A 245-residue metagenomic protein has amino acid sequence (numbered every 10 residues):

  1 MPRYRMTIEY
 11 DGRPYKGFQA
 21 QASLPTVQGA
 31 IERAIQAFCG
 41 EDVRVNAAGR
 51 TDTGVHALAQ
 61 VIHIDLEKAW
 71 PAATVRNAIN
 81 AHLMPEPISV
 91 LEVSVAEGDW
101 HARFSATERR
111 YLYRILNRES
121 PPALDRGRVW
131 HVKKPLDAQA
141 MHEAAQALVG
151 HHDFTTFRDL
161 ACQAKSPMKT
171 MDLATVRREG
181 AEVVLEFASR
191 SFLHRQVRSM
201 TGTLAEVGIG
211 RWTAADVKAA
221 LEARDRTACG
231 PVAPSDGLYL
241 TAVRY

Functional and structural regions predicted by a protein language model:
M1-Y245: Structured-RNA-binding interfaces characteristic of tRNA pseudouridine synthases
